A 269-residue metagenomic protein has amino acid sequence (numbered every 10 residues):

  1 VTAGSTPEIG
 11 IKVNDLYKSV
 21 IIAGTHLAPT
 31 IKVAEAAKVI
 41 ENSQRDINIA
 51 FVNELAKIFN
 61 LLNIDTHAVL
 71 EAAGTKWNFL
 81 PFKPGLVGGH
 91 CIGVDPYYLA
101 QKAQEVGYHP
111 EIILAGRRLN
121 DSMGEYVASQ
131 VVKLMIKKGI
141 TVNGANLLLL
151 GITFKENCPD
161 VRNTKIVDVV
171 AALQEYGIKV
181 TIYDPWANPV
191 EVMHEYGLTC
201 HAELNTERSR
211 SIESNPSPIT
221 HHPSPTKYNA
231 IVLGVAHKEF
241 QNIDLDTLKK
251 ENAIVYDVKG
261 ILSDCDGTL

Functional and structural regions predicted by a protein language model:
V1-R208, H222-L269: Structural/interface elements that position substrates and couple domains in central-metabolism enzymes
I212, S217-T220, S224: Intrinsic disorder/low-complexity segments
